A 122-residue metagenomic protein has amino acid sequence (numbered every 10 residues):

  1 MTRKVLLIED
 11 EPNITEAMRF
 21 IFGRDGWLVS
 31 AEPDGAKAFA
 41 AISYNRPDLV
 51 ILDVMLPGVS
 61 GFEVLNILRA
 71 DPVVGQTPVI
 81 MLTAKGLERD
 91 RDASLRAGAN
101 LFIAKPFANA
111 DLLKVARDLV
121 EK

Functional and structural regions predicted by a protein language model:
E9: Conserved acidic carboxylate
T15, P57, G75, L87: The feature encodes the CheY-like receiver
E16-R24: Charged docking surfaces used in two-component/phosphorelay signaling
G26-P33, A41: Short hydrophobic/Thr-rich beta-strand motif most characteristic of the beta2 strand and flanking loop of CheY-like
N45-I51, L56: Active-site beta3 strand of CheY-like receiver
F107-A116: C-terminal output helix
